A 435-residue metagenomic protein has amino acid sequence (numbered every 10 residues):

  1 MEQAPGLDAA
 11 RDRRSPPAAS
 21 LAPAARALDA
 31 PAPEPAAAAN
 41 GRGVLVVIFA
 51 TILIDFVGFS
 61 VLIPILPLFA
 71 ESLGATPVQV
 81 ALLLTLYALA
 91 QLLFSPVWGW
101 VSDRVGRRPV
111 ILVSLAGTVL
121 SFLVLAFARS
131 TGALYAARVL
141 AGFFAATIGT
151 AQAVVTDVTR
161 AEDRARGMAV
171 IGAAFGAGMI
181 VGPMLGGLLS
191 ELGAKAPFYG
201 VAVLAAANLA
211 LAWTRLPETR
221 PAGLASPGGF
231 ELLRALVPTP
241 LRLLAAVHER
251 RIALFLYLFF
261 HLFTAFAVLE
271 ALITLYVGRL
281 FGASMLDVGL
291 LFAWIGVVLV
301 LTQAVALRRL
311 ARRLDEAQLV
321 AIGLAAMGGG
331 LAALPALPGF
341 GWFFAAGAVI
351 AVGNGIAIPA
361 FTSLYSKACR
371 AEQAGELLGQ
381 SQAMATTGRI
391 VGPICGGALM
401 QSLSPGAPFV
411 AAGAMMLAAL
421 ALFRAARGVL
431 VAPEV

Functional and structural regions predicted by a protein language model:
P31-G41, P217-L256: Juxtamembrane intracellular "pre-TM" segments in multi-pass secondary transporters
P64-P77, A271-D287: Short amphipathic helix-loop junctions that connect adjacent transmembrane helices in Major Facilitator Superfamily/SLC
G74, G106, F127-G132, G282 (+1 more regions): Helix-breaking motifs and short loop linkers at transmembrane-helix boundaries and internal kinks in secondary membrane
L92-R129: Conserved MFS/SLC helix-loop-helix module at the cytosolic interface between two early adjacent transmembrane helices
S95-G106, T302-D315, M400: Helix-to-loop junctions at the C-terminal end of transmembrane segments in multipass secondary transporters
A137-G176: Cytoplasmic helix-loop-helix junction between adjacent transmembrane helices in 12-TM secondary transporters
I171-T214: Helix-loop-helix hairpin linking two adjacent transmembrane segments in secondary transporters
A317-F361: C-terminal transmembrane helical hairpin of 12-TM major facilitator-type secondary transporters
